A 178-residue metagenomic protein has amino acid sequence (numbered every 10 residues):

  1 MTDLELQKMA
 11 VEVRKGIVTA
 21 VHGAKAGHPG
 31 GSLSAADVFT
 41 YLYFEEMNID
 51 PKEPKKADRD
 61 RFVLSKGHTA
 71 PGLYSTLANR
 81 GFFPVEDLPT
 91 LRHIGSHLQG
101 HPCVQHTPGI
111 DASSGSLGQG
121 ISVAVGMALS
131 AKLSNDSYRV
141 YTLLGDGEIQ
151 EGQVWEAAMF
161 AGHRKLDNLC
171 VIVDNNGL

Functional and structural regions predicted by a protein language model:
M1-V13: N-terminal hydrophobic or amphipathic helices/low-complexity stretches enriched in small/hydrophobic/Pro/Gly
A10-A26, D174-N175: N-terminal capping segment at the start of a domain
I17-V21, S32-H163: Cofactor-binding active-site loop characterized by glycine-rich and histidine/acidic residues
P29: Histidine-centered catalytic micro-motifs
H163-L178: A short, conserved beta-to-alpha structural element at the edge of catalytic cores that scaffolds binding
